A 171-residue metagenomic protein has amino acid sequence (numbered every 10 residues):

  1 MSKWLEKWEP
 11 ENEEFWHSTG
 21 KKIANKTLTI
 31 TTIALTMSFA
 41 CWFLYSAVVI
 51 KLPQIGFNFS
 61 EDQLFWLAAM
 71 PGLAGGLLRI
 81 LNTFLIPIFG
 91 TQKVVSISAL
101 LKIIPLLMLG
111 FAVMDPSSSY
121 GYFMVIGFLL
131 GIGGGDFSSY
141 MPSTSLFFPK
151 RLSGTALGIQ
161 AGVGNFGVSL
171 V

Functional and structural regions predicted by a protein language model:
G20-V48: Pair of pore-lining "gating" transmembrane helices in MFS-fold secondary transporters
A47-D62: Short amphipathic helix-loop junctions that connect adjacent transmembrane helices in Major Facilitator Superfamily/SLC
W66-F84: Central cavity-lining transmembrane alpha-helices of secondary-active solute carriers, predominantly the Major
P87-A99: Cytoplasmic membrane-interface "Motif A"-like loop-to-helix N-cap segments of 12-TM Major Facilitator Superfamily
L100-S117: C-terminal ends and interior cores of transmembrane alpha-helices in multi-pass membrane transporters/permeases
S119-G135: Hydrophobic core of transmembrane alpha-helices in multi-pass small-molecule transporters, especially MFS/SLC-type
G135-F148: Intracellular juxtamembrane helix-capping segments at the cytosolic ends of symmetry-related transmembrane helices
G154-V171: Glycine-rich segments within core transmembrane alpha-helices of 12-TM secondary carriers
